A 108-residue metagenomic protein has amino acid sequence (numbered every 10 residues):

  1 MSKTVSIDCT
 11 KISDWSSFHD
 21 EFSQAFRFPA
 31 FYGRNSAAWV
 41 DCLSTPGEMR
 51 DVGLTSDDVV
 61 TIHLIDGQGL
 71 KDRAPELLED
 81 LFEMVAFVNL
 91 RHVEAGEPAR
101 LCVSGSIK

Functional and structural regions predicted by a protein language model:
S2-K108: Positively charged, polar, low-complexity stretches
